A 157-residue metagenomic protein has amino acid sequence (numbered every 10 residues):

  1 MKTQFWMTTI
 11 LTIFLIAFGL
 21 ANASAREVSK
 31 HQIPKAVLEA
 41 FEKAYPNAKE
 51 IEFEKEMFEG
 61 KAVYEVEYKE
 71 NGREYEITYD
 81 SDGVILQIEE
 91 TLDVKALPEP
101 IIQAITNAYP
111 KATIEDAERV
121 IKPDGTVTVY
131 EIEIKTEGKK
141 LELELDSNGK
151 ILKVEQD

Functional and structural regions predicted by a protein language model:
M1-V28, F41: Bacterial Sec-dependent N-terminal signal peptides
R26-D157: Interaction-mediating elements
